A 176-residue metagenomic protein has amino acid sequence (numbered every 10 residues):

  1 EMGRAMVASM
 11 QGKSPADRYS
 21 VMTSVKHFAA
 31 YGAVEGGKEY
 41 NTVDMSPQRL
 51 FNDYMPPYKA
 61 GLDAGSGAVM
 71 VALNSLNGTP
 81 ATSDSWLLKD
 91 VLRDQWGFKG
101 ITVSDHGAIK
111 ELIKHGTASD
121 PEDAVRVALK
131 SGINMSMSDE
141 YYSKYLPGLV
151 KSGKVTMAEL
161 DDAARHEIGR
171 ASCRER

Functional and structural regions predicted by a protein language model:
E1-R176: Glycoside hydrolase catalytic-domain context in secreted enzymes
